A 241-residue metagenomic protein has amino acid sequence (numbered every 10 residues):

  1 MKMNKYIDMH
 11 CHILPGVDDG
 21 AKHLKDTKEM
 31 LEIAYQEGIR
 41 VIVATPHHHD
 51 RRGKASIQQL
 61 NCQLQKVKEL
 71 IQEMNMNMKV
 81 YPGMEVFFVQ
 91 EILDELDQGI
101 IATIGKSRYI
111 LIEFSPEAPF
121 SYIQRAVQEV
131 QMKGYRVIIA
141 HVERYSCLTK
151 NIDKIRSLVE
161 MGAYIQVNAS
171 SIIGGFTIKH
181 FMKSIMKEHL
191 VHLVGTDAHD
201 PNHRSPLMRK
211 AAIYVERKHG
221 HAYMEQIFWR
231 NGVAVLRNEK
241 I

Functional and structural regions predicted by a protein language model:
M1-N77: An N-terminally biased module of ancient metal coordination in phosphate/nucleic-acid-related enzymes
H10-L14, H141, H199: Histidine-centered divalent metal-coordination motifs
H23-D26, Q59-N61, L96, Q124-R125 (+3 more regions): Charged helix-capping and loop-helix junction motifs
Y35, Q131, M186-K187: Non-catalytic positions within long, well-ordered alpha-helices that form the structural scaffold/packing of enzyme
H49-R52, F87-V89, R144-T149, I172-G175 (+1 more regions): Active-site environment of divalent metal-dependent phosphoester hydrolases
K54-Q166: Extended substrate/RNA-proximal surfaces in nucleic-acid metabolism proteins
L190-P206: Short acidic/histidine-rich active-site segments
M208, I213-I241: Mid-to-C-terminal alpha-helical segments outside catalytic/metal-binding sites
